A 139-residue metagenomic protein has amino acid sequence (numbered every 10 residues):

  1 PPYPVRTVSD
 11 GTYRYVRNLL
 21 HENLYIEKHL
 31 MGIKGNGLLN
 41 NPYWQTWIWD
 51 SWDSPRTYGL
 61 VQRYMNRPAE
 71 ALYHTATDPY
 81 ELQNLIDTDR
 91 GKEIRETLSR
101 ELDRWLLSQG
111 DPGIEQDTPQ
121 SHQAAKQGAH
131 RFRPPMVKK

Functional and structural regions predicted by a protein language model:
P1-A71, K126: C-terminal cap/loop subdomain of S1 sulfatases and analogous C-terminal strand-loop tails that border
S51-E70, T75-K139: Long, internal low-complexity/basic segments
